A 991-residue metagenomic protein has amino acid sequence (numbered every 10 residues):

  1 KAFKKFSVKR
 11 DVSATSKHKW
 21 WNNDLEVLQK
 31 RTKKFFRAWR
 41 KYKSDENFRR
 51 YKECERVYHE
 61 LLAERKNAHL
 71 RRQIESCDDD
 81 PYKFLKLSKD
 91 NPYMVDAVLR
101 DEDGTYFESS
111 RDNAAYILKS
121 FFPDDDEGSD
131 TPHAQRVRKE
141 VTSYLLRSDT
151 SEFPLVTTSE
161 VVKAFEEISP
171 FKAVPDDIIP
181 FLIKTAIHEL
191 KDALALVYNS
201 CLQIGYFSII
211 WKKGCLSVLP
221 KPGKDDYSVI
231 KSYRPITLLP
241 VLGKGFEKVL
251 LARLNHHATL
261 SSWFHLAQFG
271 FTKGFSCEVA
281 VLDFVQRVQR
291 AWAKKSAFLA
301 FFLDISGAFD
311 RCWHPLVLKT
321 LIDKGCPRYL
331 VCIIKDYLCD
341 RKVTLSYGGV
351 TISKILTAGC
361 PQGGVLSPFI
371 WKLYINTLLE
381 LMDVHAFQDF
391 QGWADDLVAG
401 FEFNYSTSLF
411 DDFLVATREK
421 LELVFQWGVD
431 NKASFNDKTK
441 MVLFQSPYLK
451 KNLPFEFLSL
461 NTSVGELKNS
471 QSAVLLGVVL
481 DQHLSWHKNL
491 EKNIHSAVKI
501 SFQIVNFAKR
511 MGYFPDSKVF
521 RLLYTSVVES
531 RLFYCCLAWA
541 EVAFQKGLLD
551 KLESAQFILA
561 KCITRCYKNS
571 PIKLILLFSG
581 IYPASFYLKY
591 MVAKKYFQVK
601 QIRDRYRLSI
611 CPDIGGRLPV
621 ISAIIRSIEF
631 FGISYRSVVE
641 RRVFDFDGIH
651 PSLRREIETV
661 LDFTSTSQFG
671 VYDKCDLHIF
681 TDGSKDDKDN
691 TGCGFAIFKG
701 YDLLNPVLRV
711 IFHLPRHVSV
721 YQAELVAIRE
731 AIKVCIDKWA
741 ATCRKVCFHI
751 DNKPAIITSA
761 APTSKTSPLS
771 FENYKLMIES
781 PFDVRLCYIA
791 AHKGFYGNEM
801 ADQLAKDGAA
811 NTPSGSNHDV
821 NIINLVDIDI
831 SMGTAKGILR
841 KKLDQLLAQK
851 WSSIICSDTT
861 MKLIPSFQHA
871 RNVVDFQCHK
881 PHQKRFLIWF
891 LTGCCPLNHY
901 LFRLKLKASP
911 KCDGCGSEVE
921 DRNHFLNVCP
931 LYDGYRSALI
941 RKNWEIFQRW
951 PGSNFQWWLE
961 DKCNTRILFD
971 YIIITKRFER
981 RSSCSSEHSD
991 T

Functional and structural regions predicted by a protein language model:
A2-H18, K41-V156, F455, S459-N461 (+2 more regions): Basic/polar low-complexity segments
D11, S16, R31, K83-K231 (+9 more regions): Surface-exposed loop/turn segments and immediately adjacent short secondary-structure elements within folded domains
S151, G348, E419, A433-Q471: Short, conserved micro-motifs composed of acidic
S151-P361: Conserved pre-catalytic core of RNA-dependent polymerases
Y198, N506, M511, D875-T991: Family-specific functional microsites
D336, Q668-L677, S684, H818-V919 (+1 more regions): Helix/loop segments that flank and initiate small ligand/metal-binding modules
V398-S406, A538, V542-L548, I728-E799 (+3 more regions): RNase H catalytic domain
E658-A740, R744, A760: RNase H-like nuclease fold core
